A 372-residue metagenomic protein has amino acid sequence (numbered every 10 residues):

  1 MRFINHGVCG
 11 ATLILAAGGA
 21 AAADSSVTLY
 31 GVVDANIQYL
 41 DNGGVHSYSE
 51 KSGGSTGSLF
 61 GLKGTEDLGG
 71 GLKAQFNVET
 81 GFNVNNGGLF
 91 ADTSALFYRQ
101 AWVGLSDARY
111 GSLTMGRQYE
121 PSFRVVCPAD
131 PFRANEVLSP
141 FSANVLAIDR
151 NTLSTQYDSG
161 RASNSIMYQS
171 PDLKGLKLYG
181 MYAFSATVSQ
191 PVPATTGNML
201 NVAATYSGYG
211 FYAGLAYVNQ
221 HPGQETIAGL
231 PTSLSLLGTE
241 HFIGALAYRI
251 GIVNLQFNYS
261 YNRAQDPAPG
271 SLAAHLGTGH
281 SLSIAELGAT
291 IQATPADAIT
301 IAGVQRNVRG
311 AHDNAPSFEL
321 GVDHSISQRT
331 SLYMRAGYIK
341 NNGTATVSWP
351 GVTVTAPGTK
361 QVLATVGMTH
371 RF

Functional and structural regions predicted by a protein language model:
A17-A20: N-terminal signal peptide c-region/cleavage motif recognized by signal peptidases
D24-L40, Y48-F184, T196, T205-Y209: Outer membrane beta-barrel
V27-A35, G70, A74-V78, L113 (+9 more regions): Transmembrane beta-strands of outer-membrane beta-barrel proteins
A35-D41, T80-V84, Y119-P121, Y182-A186 (+7 more regions): Transmembrane beta-strands of outer-membrane beta-barrel pores
V45-G54, F90-A95, Q156-D158, P191-G197 (+5 more regions): Replace "Gram-negative outer membrane beta-barrel proteins" with "bacterial and organellar outer membrane beta-barrel
G61-K63, W102-L105, M167-Q169, A203-T205 (+5 more regions): Outer-membrane beta-barrel architecture
N201-E319, R335: Detector for outer-membrane/organellar transmembrane beta-barrel domains, recognizing the amphipathic beta-strand
I326, G358-F372: Outer-membrane beta-barrel "beta-signal"
